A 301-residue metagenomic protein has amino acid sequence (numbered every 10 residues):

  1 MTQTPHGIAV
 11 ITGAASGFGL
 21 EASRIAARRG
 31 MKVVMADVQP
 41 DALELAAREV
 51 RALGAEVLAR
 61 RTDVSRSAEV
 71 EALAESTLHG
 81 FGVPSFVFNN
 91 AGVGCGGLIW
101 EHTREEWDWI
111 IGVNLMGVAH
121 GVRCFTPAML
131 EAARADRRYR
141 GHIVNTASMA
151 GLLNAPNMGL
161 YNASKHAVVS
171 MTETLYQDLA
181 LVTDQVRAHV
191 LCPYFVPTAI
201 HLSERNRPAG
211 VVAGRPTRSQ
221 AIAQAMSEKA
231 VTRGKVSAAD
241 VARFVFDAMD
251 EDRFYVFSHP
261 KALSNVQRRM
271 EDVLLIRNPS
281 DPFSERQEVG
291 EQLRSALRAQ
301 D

Functional and structural regions predicted by a protein language model:
T2-V34: Canonical Rossmann dinucleotide-binding motif of NAD(H)/NADP(H)-dependent dehydrogenases/reductases, specifically
R29-A46: Conserved glycine-rich Rossmann-like NAD(P)H-binding loop of the short-chain dehydrogenase/reductase
P40-D41, R61-A72, R104: The beta1-alpha1 cofactor-binding region of Rossmann-like NAD(H)/NADP(H)-dependent oxidoreductases
L98-I99, T103-D108: Substrate-binding pocket helix/loop in short-chain dehydrogenase/reductase
V122, S164: Active-site helix of classical SDR
S148: Residue(s) in the substrate-gating loop at a strand-loop-helix junction that position the organic substrate next
L181-H259: SDR active-site lid
